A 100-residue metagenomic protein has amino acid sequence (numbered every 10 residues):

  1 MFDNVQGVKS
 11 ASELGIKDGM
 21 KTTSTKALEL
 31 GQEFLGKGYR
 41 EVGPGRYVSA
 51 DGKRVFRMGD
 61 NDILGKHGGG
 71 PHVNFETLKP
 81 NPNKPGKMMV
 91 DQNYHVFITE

Functional and structural regions predicted by a protein language model:
M1-E100: Catalytic toxin/effector domains delivered as secreted proteins or via bacterial secretion systems
